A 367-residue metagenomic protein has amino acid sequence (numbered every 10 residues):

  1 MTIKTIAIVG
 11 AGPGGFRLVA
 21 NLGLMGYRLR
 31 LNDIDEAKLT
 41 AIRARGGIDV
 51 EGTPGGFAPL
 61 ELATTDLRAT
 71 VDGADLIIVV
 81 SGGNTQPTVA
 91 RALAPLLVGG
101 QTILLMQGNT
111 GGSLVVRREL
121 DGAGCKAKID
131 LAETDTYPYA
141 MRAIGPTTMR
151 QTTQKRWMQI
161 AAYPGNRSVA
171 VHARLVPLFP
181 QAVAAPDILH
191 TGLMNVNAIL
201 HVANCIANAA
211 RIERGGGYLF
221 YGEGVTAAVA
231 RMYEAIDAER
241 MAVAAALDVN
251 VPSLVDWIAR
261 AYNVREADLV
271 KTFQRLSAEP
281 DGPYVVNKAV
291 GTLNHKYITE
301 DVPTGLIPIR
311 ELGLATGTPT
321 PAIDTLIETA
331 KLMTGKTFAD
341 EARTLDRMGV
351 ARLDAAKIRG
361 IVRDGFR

Functional and structural regions predicted by a protein language model:
M1-G52: NAD(P)+-binding Rossmann beta1-loop-alpha1 motif at the extreme N-terminus of oxidoreductases
T2, A230-R367: NAD(P)-dependent Rossmann-like dehydrogenase/reductase catalytic/cofactor-binding core
I3-T5, Q101, I129, R156: Nucleotide donor/acceptor-binding cores
R28, E61-L62, D130, N250: Conserved beta-strand segments of alpha/beta enzyme cores
G55-L97, Q101-L104: Rossmann-like NAD(P)-binding element
G83-G145: Rossmann-like NAD(P)(H) cofactor-binding subdomain of soluble oxidoreductases
G145-L219, E223-I258: Internal alpha-helical scaffold of NAD(P)-dependent oxidoreductase catalytic cores
